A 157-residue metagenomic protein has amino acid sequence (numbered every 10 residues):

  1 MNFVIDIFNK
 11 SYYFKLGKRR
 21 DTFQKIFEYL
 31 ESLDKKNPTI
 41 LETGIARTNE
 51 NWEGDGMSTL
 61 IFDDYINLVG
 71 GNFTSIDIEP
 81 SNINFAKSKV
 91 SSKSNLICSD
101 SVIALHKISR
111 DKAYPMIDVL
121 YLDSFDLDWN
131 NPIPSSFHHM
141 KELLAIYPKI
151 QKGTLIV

Functional and structural regions predicted by a protein language model:
M1-V157: A short alpha-helical cap/connector motif
